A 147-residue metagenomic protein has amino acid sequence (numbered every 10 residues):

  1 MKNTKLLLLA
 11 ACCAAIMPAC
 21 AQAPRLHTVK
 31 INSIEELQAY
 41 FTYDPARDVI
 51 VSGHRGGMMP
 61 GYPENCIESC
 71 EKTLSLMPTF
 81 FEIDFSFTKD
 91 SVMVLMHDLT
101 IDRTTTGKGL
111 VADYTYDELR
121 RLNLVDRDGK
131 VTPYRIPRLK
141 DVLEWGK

Functional and structural regions predicted by a protein language model:
M1-R25: Bacterial Sec-dependent N-terminal signal peptides
C20-K147: Phosphate-group recognition and catalysis centered on beta-loop-alpha active-site segments
